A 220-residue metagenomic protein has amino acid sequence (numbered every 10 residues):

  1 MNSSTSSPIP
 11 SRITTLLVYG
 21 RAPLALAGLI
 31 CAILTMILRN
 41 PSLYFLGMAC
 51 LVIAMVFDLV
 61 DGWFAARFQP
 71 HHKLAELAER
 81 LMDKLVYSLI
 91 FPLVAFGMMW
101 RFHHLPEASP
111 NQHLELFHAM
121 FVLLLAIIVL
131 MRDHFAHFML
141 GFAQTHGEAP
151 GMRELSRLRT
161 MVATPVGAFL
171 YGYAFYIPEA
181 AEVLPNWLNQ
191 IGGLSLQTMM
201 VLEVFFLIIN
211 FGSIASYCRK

Functional and structural regions predicted by a protein language model:
N2-V18, A22-A25, A49, R80-K220: A feature for the membrane-embedded catalytic helix bundles of lipid/isoprenoid biosynthetic enzymes
I30-S42: Short, hydrophobic transmembrane alpha-helix segments
Y44-M48: Small-residue hotspots at the loop-to-helix junctions and early N-terminal turns of transmembrane alpha-helices
L51-F57: Central cavity-lining transmembrane alpha-helices of secondary-active solute carriers, predominantly the Major
Q69-K73: Membrane-interface helix caps and helix-loop-helix hairpins in membrane proteins
E76-L77: Membrane-interface alpha-helices at helix entry/exit sites of multi-pass transporters
